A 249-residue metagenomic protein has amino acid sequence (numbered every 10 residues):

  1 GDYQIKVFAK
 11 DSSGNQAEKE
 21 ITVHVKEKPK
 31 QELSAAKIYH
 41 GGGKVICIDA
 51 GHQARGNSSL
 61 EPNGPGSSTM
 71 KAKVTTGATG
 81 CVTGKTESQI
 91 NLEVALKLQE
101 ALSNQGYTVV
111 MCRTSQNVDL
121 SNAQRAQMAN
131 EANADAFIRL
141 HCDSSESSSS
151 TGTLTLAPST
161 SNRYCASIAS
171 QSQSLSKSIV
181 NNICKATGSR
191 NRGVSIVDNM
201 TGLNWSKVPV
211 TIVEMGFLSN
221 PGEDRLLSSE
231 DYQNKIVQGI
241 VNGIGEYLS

Functional and structural regions predicted by a protein language model:
G1-I5: Exposed beta-strand face motif in extracellular beta-rich ectodomains
S12-E18: Short, exposed coil/turn segments at beta-strand boundaries within extracellular/luminal domains
E18-K28, N91: C-terminal edge beta-strand
K30-A126, A132: Active-site histidine-acidic residue metal-binding/catalytic motifs, centered on HxH/HExxH-like signatures
H52-R55, E87, T114-D119, C142-S147 (+4 more regions): Solvent-exposed loop/turn segments at secondary-structure junctions within structured extracellular/periplasmic domains
S59-T83, S145-S178: A short, glycine/acidic-enriched catalytic loop
A132, A136-S147, L156-A157, N191-S249: Active-site-adjacent mobile loop/cap segments within catalytic or ligand-binding domains
